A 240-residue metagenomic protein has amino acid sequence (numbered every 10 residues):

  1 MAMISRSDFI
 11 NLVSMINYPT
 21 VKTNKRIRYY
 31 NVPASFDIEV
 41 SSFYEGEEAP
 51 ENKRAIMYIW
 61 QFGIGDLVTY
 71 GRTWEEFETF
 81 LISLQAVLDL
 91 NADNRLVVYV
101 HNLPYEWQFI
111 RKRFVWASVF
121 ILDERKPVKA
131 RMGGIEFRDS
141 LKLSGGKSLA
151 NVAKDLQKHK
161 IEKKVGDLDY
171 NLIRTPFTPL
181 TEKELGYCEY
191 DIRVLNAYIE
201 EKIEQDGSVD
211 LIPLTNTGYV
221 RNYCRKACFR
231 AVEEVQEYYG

Functional and structural regions predicted by a protein language model:
M1-I38: N-terminal accessory regions of nucleic-acid-interacting proteins
I4-S7, M15, Y44-E47, I173-G240: Common nucleic-acid-contacting/processivity interface regions adjacent to the catalytic cores of nucleic-acid enzymes
R26-Y29, N52-R54, N91-D93: Intrinsically disordered, low-complexity regulatory regions enriched in Ser/Pro/Gly/Thr and acidic residues
D37-E45: Ser/Thr-glycine-rich phosphate-binding loops at phosphate-binding pockets of nucleotides, nucleotide cofactors
S41, E106, L143, V194-L195: General alpha-helical segment detector with a strong preference for membrane-spanning helices and helix-boundary regions
Y44-R72: RNase H-like nuclease fold core
G65-L180, G186-E189: Conserved DEDDh/DEDDy metal-dependent 3′-5′ exonuclease domain
